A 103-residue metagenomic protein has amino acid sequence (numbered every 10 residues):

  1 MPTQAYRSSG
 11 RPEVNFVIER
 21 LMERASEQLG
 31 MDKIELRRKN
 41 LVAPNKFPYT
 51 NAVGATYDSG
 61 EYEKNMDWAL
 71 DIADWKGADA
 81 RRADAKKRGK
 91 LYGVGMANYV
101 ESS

Functional and structural regions predicted by a protein language model:
M1-L21, V100-S102: Glycine-rich loop/linker segments at domain edges
R11, L29-G30: A broadly tuned, weak detector of single residues within folded domains
V17, E27-L29, E35-S103: Cofactor-centric catalytic regions
